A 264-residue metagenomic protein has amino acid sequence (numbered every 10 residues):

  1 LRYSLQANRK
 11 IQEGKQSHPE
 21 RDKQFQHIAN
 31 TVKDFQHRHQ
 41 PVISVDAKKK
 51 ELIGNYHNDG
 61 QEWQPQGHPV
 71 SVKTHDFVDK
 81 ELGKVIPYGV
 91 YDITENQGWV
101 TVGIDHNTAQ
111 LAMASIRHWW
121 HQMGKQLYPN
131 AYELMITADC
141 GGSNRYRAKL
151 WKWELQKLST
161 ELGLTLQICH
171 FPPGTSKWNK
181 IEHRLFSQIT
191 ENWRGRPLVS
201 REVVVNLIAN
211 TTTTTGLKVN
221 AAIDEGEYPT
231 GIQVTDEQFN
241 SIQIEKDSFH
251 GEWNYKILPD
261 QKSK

Functional and structural regions predicted by a protein language model:
L1-K15, P41: Conserved short alpha-helical interface segments
G14, P19-N58: Active-site- or DNA-interface-adjacent structural scaffold in DNA-acting proteins
S44, E133-C140, I168-P173, L207-I208: Extended hydrophobic secondary-structure segments that form protein cores and membrane-embedded regions
V70-T137, G141-G142: Electropositive, glycine- and tryptophan-enriched low-complexity nucleic-acid-binding patches
A138-W151, P172-W178: Acidic, metal-coordinating catalytic cores used for nucleic-acid/nucleotide bond scission and strand-transfer chemistry
W151-Q167: Two-metal-ion acidic nuclease core segments, chiefly of the RNase H-like superfamily
I168-T190: RNase H-like two-metal-ion nuclease catalytic core shared by retroviral integrases and related mobile-element nucleases
G195-K264: C-terminal accessory extensions appended to soluble enzyme cores
